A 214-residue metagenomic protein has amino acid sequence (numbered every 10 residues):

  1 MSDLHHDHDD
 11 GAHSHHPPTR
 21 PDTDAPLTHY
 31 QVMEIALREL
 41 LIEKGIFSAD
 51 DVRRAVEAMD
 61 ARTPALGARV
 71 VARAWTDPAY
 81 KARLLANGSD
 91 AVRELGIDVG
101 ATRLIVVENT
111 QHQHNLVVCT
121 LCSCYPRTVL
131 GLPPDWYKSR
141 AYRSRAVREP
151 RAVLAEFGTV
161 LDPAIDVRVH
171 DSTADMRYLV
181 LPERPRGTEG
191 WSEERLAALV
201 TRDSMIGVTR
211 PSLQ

Functional and structural regions predicted by a protein language model:
S2-Q214: Terminal, compositionally biased segments used for targeting/anchoring and flexible tails
